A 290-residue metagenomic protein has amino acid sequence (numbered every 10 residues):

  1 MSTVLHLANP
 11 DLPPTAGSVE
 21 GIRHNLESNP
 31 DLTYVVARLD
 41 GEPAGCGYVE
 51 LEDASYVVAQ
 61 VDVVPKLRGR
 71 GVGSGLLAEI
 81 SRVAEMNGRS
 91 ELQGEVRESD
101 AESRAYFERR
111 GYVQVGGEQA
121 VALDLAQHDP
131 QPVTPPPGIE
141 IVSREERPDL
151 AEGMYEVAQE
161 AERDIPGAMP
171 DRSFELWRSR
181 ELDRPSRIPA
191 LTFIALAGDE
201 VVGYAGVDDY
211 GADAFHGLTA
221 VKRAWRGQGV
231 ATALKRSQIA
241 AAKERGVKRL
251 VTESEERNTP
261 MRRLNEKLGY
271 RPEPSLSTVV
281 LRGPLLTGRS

Functional and structural regions predicted by a protein language model:
M1-H24, V36-R38, P135-R172, R289-S290: Short amphipathic alpha-helix that is part of the acyltransferase structural core
L5-S99, V201-G217, K222: Conserved donor-binding loop and adjoining core beta-sheet/short helix segment in diverse acyl/aminoacyl transferases
R38-D40, L123, L196-G198: Active-site beta-strand termini and strand-to-loop segments that position acidic
D53, P65-E145, S277-L281: Acyl-donor-binding surface of acyltransferase catalytic domains
G69-R82, V221, G227-A240, R263 (+1 more regions): Conserved acetyl-CoA-binding loop-helix of GNAT-fold acetyltransferases
R110-D129, A240, R245-S290: Active-site/acyl-donor-binding loops of N-acyltransferases
I165-E200, Y204-G206: A mid-sequence, solvent-exposed acidic-amphipathic segment
